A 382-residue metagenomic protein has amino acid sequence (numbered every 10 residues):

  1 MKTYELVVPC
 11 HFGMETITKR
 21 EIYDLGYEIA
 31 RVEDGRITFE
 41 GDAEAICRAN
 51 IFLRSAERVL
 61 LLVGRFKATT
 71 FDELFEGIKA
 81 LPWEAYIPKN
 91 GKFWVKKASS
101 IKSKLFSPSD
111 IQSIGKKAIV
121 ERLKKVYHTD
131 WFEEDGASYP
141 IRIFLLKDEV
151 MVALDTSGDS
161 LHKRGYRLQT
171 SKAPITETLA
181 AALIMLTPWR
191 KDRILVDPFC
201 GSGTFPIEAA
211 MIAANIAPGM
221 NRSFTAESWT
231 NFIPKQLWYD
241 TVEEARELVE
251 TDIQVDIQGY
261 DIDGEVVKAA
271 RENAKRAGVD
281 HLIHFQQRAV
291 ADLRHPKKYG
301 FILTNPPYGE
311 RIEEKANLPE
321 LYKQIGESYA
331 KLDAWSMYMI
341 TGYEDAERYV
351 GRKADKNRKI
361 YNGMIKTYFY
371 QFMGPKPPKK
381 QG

Functional and structural regions predicted by a protein language model:
K2-Y139, G382: Non-catalytic nucleic-acid substrate-recognition regions in nucleic-acid-modifying enzymes
R48-R54, D159-R164, L168-Q169, G374-G382: Flexible, glycine-/basic-rich loop-and-beta segments that form/coincide with the SAM-dependent methyltransferase
S100-S103, S160, P307-R311: A short, flexible beta-alpha/helix-coil linker loop
I141-S157, Y370: C-terminal edge-of-domain segments
V152-L186: SAM-dependent Rossmann-like transferase core, predominantly class I methyltransferases with a strong bias toward
I175-H295, E310-R311, K315-N317: Conserved S-adenosyl-L-methionine
A289-G382: C-terminal catalytic and target-recognition region of SAM-dependent MTase-like enzymes, primarily methyltransferases
